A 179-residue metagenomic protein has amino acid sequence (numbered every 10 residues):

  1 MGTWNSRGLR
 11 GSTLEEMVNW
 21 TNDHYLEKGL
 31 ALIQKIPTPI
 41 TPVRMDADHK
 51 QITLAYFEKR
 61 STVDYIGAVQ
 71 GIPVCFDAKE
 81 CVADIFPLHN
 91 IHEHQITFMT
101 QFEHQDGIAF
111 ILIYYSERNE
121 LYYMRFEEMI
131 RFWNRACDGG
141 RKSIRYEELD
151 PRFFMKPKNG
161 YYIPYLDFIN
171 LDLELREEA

Functional and structural regions predicted by a protein language model:
M1-Y56: Acidic-basic catalytic patches of nuclease active cores, encompassing PD-(D/E)XK and other metal-cofactor nuclease
G2, E147-A179: Charged phosphate-binding loop/patch that engages nucleotide di/tri-phosphates or the phosphate backbone of nucleic
M45-Q51, D77-I85: Short, basic, glycine/proline-bearing loop/turn elements
E58-T62, Q70-P73, H104-D106: Short connector loops at helix/strand junctions that flank enzyme active sites, especially segments positioning acidic
D64-A83: Conserved catalytic cores of phosphodiester-cleaving nucleases, focusing on short active-site segments
K79-Q105: Mg2+/Mn2+-dependent nuclease catalytic core
T100-I130: Nucleic-acid nuclease catalytic cores
M124-R145: Short, electropositive alpha-helical surface patch
